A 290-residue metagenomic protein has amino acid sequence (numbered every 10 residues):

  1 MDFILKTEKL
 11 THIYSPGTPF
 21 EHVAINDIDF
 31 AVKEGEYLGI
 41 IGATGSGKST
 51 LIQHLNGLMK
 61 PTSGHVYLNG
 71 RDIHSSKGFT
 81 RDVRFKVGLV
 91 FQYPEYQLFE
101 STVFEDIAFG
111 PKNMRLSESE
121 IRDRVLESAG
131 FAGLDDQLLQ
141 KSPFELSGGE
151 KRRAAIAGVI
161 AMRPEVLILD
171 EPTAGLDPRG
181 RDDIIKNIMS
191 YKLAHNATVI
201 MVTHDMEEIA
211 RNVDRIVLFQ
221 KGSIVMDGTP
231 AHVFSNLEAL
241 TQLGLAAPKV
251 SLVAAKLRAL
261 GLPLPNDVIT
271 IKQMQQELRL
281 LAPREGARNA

Functional and structural regions predicted by a protein language model:
N56: Helix-to-loop junction immediately C-terminal to a conserved catalytic motif
H65-D82: ABC ATPase NBD Q-loop/coupling interface
S119-Q137: Conserved ABC ATPase "signature" region
S142-L146, E150: Conserved ABC ATPase signature
R163: Conserved catalytic motifs of ABC-family nucleotide-binding domains
L167-D170: Catalytic Walker B motif of ABC-type/P-loop ATPase nucleotide-binding domains
K221-G222: Conserved ABC ATPase "signature" C-loop
